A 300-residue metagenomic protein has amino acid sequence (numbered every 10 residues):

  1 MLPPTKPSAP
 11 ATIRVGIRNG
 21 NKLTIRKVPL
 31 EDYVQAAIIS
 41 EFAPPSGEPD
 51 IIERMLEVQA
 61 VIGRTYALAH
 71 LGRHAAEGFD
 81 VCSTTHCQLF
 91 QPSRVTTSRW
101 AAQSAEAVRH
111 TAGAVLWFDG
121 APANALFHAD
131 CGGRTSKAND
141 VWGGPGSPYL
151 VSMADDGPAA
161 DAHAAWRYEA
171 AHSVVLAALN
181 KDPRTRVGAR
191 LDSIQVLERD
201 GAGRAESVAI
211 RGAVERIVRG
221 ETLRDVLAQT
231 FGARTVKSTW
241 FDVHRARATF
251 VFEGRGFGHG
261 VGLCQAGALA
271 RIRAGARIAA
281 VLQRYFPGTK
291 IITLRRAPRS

Functional and structural regions predicted by a protein language model:
M1-S300: Conserved, single-site charged/polar hotspot
